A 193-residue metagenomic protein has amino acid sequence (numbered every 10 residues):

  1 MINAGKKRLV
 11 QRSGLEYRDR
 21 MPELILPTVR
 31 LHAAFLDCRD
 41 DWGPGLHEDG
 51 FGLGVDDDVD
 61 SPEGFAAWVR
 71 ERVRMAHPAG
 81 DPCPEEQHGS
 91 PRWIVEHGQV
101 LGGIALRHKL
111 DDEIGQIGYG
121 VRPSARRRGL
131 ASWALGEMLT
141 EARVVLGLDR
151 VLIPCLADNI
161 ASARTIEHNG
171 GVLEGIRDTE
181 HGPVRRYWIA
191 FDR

Functional and structural regions predicted by a protein language model:
N3-Q116, G120-S124, E141, V145 (+1 more regions): GNAT-family acyltransferases
R30, A34, A134, A161: Charged catalytic carboxylate motif
Y119-V121, R127-E141, R164-H168: Conserved acetyl-CoA-binding loop-helix of GNAT-fold acetyltransferases
E137, P154-C155, D178: Proline- and acidic/polar-enriched loop/turn elements at helix boundaries
V145-P154: Conserved GNAT acetyl-CoA-binding A-motif
I153-A163: Conserved beta-strand-loop-alpha-helix junction that forms the acyl-donor binding cleft
